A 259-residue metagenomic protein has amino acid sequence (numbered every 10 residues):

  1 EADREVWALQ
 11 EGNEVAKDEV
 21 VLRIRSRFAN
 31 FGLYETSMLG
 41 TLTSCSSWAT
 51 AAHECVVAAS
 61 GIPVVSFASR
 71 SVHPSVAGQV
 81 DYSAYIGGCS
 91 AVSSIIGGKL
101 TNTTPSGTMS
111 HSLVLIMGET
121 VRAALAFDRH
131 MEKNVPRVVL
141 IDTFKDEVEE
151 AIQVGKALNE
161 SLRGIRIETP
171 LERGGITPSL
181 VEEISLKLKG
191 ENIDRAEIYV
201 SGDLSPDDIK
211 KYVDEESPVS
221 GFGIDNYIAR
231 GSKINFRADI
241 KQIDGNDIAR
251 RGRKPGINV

Functional and structural regions predicted by a protein language model:
E5-E14: Short histidine-centered loop motifs in beta-beta connectors
V6, V64-V65, I198: Generic structural signal for residues in well-ordered beta-strands
L9, L140-D142, I167-P170, Y199-S201 (+1 more regions): Generic beta-strand/beta-sheet core signal
N13-V15, L22-E191, P206-K211, I243: Buried, small/hydrophobic-residue-enriched core segments of structured protein domains
V20, P136-V138, E197, G221: Beta-sheet entry/capping signal
G175-V259: Gly/Ser/Thr/Ala-enriched C-terminal appendages of enzymes
